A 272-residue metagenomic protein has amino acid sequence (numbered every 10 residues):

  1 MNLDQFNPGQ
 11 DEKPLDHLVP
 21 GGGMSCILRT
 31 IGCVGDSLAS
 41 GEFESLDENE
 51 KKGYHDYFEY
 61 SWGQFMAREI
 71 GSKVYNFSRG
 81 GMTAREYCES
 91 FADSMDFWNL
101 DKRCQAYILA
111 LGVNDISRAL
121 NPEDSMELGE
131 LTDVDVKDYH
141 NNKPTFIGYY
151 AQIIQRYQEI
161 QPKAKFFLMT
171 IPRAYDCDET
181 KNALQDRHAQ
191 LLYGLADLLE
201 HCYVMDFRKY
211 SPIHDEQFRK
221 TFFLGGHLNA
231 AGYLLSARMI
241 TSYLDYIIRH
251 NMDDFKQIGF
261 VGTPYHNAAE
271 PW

Functional and structural regions predicted by a protein language model:
N2-S78, M95-N99, R249, D253: Serine-esterase "nucleophile elbow" of acetyl-processing enzymes
G32-V34, V74-S78, Q105-A110, K165-T170 (+1 more regions): Structural recognition of the beta-strand scaffold that forms the well-ordered cores of secreted hydrolase catalytic
S37-S40, R79-R85, V113-R118, P172-D176 (+1 more regions): Solvent-exposed loop/turn segments at secondary-structure junctions within structured extracellular/periplasmic domains
E44-L131, D135-P144, G148, Y265: Conserved SGNH/GDSL esterase-like catalytic core that processes O-acyl groups on lipids and polysaccharides
A67, N99, I154-E159, A196-D197: N-terminal cationic-hydrophobic initiation segments that often serve targeting/anchoring roles
Y150-Q155, A189: Generic structural signal for well-ordered alpha-helices, preferentially at hydrophobic/aromatic core positions
P162-K163, E200: Proline-centered flexible-loop/turn and helix-kink motifs
I171-W272: Catalytic His-Asp segment of secreted/periplasmic serine-dependent ester chemistry enzymes
